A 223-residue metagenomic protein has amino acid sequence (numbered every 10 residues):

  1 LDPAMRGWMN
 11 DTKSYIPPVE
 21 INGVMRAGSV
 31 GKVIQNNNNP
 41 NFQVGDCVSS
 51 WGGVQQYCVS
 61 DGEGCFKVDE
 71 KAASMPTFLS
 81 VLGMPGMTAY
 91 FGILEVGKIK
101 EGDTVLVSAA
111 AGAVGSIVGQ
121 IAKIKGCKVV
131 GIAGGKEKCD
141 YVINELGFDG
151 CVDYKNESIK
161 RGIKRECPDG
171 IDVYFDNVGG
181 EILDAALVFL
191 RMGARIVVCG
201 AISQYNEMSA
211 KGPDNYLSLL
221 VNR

Functional and structural regions predicted by a protein language model:
L1, G7-V54: Glycine-rich beta-strand-centered segment in the early N-terminal region that forms part of a ligand/cofactor-binding
N41-Q43, I99, L190: Short, well-ordered loop/turn sites that connect or cap secondary structure elements
G45-D46, G102, G193: Loop/turn positions that initiate beta-strands
Q55-Q56, G134-V142, I159, A210-Y216: Short, glycine/polar-rich helix-capping loops at beta-to-alpha or helix-loop-helix junctions that flank or form
K71-M75, K98-T104, P168-D169: Short helix-loop-beta connector
L79-E157: Mid-domain Rossmann-like dinucleotide-binding core that forms the NAD(H)/NADP(H) cofactor-binding site
S158-D169: Short amphipathic alpha-helix with an adjacent loop that forms part of the alpha/beta core around
E181-R223: Glycine-rich phosphate-binding loop and adjacent beta-alpha segment of Rossmann(oid) nucleotide-cofactor-binding
